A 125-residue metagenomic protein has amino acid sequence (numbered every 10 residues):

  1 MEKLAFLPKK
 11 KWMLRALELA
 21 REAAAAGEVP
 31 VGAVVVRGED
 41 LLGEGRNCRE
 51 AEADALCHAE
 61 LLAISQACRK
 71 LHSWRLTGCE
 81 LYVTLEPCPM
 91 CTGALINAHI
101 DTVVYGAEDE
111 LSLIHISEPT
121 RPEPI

Functional and structural regions predicted by a protein language model:
A5-A26: Short, basic/aromatic recognition patches
V31-R37: Short beta-strand scaffold segments in enzyme catalytic cores
L42-R49: Short beta->alpha transition motifs characteristic of CBS
A51-L61: A short, polar/charged loop-to-alpha-helix boundary motif
S73-L85: Immediate flanking context of iron-sulfur cluster ligation sites
T84-A98: Local cysteine-cluster metal-coordination motifs and their immediate loop/turn environment, predominantly Fe-S cluster
A107-E108: Short secondary-structure boundary segments
I114-I125: Single conserved hydrophobic/aromatic residue that forms the stacking wall/gate of nucleotide- or nucleobase-binding
